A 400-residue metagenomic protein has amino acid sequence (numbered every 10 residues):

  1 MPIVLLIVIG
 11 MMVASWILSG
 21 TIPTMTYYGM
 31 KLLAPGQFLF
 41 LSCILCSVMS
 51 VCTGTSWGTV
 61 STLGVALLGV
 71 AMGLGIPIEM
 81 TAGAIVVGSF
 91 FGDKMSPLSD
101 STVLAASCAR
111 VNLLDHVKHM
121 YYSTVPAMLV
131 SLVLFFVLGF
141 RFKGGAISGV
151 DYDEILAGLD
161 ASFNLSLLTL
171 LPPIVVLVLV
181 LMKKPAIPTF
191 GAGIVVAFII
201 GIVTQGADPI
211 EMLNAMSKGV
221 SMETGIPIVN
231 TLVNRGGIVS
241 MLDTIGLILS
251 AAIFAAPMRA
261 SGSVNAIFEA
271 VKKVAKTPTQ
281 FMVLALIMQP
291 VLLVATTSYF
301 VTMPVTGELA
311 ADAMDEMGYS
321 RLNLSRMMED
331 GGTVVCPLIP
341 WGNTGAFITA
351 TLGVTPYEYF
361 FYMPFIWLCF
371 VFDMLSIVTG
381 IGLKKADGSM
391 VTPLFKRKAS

Functional and structural regions predicted by a protein language model:
M1, G75-E79, A105-V117, A260-S263 (+3 more regions): Juxtamembrane helix-boundary/capping and inter-helix hinge elements in multi-pass membrane proteins
M1-L6, Y122-V130, F136-S250, V391-S400: Hydrophobic transmembrane alpha-helices of multi-pass small-molecule transporters
M1-M72, T224-D312: Membrane-embedded alpha-helical segments and adjacent helix-loop junctions characteristic of multi-pass solute
M1-T26, V137, R141, S166-L181 (+8 more regions): N-terminal alpha-helical transmembrane segments of multi-pass membrane transport and channel/translocase proteins
I3, L39-I44, A82, V125 (+5 more regions): Hydrophobic alpha-helical transmembrane segments
M11, I44-V48, G69-V70, L132-V133 (+8 more regions): Alpha-helical transmembrane segments of multipass membrane proteins
G36-M49, G75-K94, Q280-L293, M317-L338 (+2 more regions): Alpha-helical transmembrane segments of multi-pass membrane proteins
K94-P97, A105-A157, G345-S400: Juxtamembrane and boundary regions of transmembrane helices in multi-pass small-molecule transporters and channels
